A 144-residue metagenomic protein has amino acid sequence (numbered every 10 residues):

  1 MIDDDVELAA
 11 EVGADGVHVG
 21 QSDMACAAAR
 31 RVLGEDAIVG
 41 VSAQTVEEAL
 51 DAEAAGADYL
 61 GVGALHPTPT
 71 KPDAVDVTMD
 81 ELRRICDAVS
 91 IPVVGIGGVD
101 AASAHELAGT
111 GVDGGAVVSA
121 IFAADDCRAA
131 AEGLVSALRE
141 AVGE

Functional and structural regions predicted by a protein language model:
M1-I2, Q21-T45, D73-A101, L134-E144: Alpha-helix-loop-beta-strand connector modules within alpha/beta enzyme cores
D5-L8, V12-D15, V32, V46-G63 (+2 more regions): Alpha/beta enzyme core
E7, D80, A116: Active-site phosphate/pyrophosphate-handling residues
A10, R83-C86, S119: A cross-family signal for key residues in well-ordered alpha-helices that form functional helical elements
G13-D15, E35-A37, D58, V89-V93 (+1 more regions): Short, well-ordered coil/turn segments that N-cap beta-strands
H18: Histidine-centered active-site/metal-ligand motif
Q21-R31, G61-D73, A104-A137: Glycine-rich phosphate-binding active-site loops on the catalytic face of alpha/beta enzymes
